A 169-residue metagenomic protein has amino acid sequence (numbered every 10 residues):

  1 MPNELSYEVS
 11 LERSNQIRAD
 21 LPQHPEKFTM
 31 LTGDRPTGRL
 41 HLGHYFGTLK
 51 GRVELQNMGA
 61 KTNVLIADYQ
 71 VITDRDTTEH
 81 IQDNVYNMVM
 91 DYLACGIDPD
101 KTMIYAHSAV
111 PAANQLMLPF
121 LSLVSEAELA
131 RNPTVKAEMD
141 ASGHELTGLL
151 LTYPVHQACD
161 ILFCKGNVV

Functional and structural regions predicted by a protein language model:
M1-V169: NTP-dependent nucleotidyl-transfer catalytic core
